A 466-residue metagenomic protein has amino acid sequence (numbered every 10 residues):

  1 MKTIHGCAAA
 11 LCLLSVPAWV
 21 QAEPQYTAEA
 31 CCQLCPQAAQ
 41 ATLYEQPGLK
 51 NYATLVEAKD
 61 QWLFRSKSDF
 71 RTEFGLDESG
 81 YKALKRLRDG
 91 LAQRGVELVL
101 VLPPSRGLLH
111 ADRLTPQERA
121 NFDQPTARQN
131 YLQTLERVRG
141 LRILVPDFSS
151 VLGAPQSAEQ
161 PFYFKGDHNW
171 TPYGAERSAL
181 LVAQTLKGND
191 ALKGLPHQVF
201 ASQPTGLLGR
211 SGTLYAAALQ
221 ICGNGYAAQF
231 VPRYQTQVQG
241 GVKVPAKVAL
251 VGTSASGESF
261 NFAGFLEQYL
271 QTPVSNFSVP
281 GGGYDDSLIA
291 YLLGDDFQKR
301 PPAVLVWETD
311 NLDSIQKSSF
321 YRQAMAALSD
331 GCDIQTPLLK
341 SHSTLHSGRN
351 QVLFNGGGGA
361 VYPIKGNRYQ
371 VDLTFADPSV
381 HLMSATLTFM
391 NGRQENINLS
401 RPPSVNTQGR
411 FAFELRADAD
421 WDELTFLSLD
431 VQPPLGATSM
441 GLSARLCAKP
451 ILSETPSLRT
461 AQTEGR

Functional and structural regions predicted by a protein language model:
M1-A8: Bacterial N-terminal signal peptides that target proteins for export
S15-W19: N-terminal signal peptide c-region/cleavage motif recognized by signal peptidases
V20-R466: Extracellular glycan-modifying ectodomains
